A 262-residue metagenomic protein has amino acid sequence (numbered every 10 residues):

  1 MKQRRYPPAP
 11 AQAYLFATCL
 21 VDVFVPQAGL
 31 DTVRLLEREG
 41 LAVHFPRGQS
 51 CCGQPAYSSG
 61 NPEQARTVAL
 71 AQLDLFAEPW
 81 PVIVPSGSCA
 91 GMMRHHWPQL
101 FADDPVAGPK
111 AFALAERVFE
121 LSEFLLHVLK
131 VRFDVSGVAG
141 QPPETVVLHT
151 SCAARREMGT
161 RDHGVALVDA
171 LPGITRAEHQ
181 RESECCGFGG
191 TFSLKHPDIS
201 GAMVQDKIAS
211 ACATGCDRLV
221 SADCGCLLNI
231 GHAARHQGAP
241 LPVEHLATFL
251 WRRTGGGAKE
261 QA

Functional and structural regions predicted by a protein language model:
M1-A262: Iron-sulfur cluster-binding electron-transfer modules in prokaryotic oxidoreductases
